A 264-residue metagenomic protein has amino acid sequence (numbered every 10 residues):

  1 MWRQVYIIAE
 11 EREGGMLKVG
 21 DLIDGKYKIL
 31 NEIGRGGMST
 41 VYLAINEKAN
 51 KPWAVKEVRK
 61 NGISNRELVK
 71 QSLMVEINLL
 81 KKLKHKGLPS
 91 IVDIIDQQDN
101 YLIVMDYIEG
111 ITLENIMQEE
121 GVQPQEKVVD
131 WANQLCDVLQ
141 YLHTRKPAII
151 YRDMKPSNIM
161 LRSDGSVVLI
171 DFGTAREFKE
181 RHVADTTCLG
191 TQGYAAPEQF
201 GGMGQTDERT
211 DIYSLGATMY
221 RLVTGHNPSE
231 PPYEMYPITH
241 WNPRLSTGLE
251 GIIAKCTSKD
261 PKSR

Functional and structural regions predicted by a protein language model:
L30-G36, V41: Protein kinase glycine-rich loop
G62-K82: AlphaC helix of the eukaryotic protein kinase fold
I94: Activation-segment/catalytic-loop signature of the eukaryotic protein kinase fold
Q98-T112, I116: Conserved short submotifs of the Hanks-type protein kinase catalytic core that shape the nucleotide-binding pocket
W131-A132: Activation segment signature within eukaryotic-like protein kinase domains
D137-I149: Protein kinase catalytic-loop region centered on the HRD/HxD motif
T191-R264: C-terminal lobe helix-coil module of Hanks-type protein kinase domains
